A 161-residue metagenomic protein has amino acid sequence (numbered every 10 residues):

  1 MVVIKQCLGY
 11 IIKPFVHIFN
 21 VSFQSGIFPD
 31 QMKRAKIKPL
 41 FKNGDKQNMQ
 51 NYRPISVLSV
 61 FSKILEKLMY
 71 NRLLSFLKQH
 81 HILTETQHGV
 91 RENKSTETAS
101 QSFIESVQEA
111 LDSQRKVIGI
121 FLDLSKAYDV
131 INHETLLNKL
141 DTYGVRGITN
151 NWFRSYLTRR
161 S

Functional and structural regions predicted by a protein language model:
M1-S161: Conserved pre-catalytic core of RNA-dependent polymerases
